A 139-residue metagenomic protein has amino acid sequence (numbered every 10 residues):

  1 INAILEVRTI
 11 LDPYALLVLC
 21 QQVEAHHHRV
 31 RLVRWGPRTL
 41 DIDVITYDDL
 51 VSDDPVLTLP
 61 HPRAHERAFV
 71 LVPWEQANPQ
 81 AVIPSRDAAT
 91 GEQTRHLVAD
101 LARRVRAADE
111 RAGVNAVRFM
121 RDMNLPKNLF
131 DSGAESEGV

Functional and structural regions predicted by a protein language model:
I1-D12: Short, surface-exposed acidic-centric catalytic microdomains
L11-G138: Flexible, gly/pro- and Lys/Arg-enriched active-site loops
